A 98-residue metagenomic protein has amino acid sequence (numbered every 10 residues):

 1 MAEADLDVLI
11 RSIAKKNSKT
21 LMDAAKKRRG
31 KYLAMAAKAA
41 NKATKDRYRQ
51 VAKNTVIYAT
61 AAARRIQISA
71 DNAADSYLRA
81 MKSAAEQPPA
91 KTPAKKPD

Functional and structural regions predicted by a protein language model:
A2-K26: Short, charge/polar-rich alpha-helical segments
L6, I10-I13, A37, T44 (+2 more regions): Residue preference for a single heptad-register face of alpha-helical coiled-coils
M22-A24, K53-A73: Amphipathic alpha-helical coiled-coil segments
K27-K53: Short E/K-rich amphipathic alpha-helical oligomerization segments
S69-Q87: Long amphipathic alpha-helical coiled-coil segments
Q87-D98: Long low-complexity, Ser/Thr/Pro- and charged-rich intrinsically disordered regions
